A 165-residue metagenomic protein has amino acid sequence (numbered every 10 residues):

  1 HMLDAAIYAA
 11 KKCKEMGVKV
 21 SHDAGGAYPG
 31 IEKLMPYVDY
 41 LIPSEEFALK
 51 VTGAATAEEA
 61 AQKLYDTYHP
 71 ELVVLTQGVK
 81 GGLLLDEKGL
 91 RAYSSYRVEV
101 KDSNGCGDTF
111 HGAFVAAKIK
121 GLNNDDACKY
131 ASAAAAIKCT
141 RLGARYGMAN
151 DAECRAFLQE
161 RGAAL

Functional and structural regions predicted by a protein language model:
D4-A10, K14-A92: Conserved phosphate/ATP/ADP-binding segment of small-molecule kinases
Y28-P29, E58-L165: Conserved phosphate-binding/catalytic region of the ribokinase-like
